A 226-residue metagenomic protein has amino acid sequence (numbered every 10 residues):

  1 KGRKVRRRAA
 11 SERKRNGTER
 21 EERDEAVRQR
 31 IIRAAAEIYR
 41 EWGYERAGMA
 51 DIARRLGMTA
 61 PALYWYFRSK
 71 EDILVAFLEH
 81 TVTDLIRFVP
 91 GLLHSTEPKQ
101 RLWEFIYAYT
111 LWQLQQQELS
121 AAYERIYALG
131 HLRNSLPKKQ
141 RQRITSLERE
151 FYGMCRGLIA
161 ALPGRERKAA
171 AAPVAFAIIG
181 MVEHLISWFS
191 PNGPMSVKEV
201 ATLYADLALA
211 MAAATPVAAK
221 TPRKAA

Functional and structural regions predicted by a protein language model:
K1-A26, R33, P216-A226: N-terminal intrinsically disordered/low-complexity leader segments
A26, R30, A34, I38-D72 (+1 more regions): Helix-turn-helix
I31-Y39, T81, Y109, A208: Short hydrophobic clusters on alpha-helical segments that form packing/core surfaces in small helical domains
A76, P90-E118, A175-I178: Hydrophobic alpha-helical connector segments
T83-I86, P90, R133-G164, A172-F176 (+1 more regions): Amphipathic alpha-helical packing segments from all-alpha helical-bundle domains
G91-L92, Y107-L114, R125-N134, A208-M211: Helix-loop "lid/cap" segments that line or gate small-molecule binding pockets
Q115-K138, R156, S187-W188: Amphipathic alpha-helical segments used for helix-helix packing
A121-R125, K168, S190, A219-T221: Short, hydrophobic secondary-structure boundary micro-motifs
